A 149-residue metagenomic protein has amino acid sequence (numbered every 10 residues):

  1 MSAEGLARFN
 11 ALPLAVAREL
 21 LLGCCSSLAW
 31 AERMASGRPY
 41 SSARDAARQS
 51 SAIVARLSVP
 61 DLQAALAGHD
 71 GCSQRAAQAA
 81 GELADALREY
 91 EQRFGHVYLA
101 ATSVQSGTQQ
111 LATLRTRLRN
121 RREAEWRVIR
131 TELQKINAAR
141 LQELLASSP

Functional and structural regions predicted by a protein language model:
M1-Q92, E125, K135-P149: Aromatic-anchored, charged helix-turn/loop surface patch used as a conserved interaction hotspot
Y98: Conserved catalytic/binding loops enriched for acidic/polar residues
T102: Conserved phosphate/anionic-ligand binding catalytic regions in large, soluble enzymes, centered on
S106-Q109: GST superfamily/GST-like fold recognition
L111-R140: C-terminal end-helix/capping segment
